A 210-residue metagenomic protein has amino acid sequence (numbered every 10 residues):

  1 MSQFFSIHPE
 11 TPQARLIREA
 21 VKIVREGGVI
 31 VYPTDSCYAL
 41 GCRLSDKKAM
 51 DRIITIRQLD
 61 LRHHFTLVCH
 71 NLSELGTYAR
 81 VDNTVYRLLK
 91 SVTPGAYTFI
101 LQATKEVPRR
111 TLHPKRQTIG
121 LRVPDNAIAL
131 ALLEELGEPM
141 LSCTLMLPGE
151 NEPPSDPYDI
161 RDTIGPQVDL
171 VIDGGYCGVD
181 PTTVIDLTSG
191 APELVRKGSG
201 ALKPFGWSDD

Functional and structural regions predicted by a protein language model:
M1-D210: Active-site-adjacent structural elements in enzyme catalytic cores
